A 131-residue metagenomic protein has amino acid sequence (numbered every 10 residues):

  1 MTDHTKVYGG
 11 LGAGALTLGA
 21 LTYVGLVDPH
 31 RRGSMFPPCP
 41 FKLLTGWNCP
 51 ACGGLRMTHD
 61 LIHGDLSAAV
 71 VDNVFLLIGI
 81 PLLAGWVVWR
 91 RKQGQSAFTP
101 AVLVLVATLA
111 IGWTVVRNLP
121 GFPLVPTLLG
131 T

Functional and structural regions predicted by a protein language model:
M1-T5, G79, L83, R90-T131: Secretory/periplasmic and organellar redox-cofactor proteins
V7-R31, L109: N-terminal signal-anchor transmembrane alpha helix
G19-G25, M57-D60, R117: Membrane-embedded alpha-helical segments in integral membrane proteins
T22-M35, L119-V125: Helix-to-loop transition at the C-terminal end of transmembrane segments
H30, P38-F41, A51, L82 (+1 more regions): Hydrophobic residues in alpha-helical membrane-spanning segments
F36-D72: Iron-sulfur (Fe-S) cluster-binding segments and ferredoxin-like electron-carrier domains, especially [2Fe-2S]
D72-I78: Select subsegments of transmembrane alpha-helices in polytopic membrane proteins, especially boundary-proximal
